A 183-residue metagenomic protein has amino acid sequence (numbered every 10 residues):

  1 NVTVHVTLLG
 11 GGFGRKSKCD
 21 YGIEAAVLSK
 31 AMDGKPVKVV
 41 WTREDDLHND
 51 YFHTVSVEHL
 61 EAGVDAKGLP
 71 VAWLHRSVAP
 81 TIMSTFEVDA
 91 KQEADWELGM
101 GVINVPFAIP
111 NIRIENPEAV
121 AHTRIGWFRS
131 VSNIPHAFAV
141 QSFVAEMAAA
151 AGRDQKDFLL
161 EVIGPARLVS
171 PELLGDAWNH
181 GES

Functional and structural regions predicted by a protein language model:
N1-D33, A90-V102, R129-S183: Alpha-helical support elements that line or immediately flank enzyme active sites and cofactor-binding pockets
T3-V6, V37-W41, A72-H75: General beta-strand structural signal in soluble alpha/beta enzymes
L9, E44-D46, P80, P165: Residue-level marker for beta-strand->alpha-helix junctions and adjacent short loops that shape enzyme
G12-K16, H48-F52, M83-S84: Short, solvent-exposed polar/charged micro-motifs at secondary-structure junctions
K30-P36, R43, V120: N-terminal start-of-chain detector that recognizes signal peptides and the immediate post-cleavage beginning
A31-D33, F52-T54, K67: Solvent-exposed loop and beta-edge segments used for protein-protein assembly and interaction
V37-L60: Structured beta-strand/loop patches that form or line metal/cofactor-binding pockets in enzymes
V55-S142: Glycine-rich loop/linker segments at domain edges
